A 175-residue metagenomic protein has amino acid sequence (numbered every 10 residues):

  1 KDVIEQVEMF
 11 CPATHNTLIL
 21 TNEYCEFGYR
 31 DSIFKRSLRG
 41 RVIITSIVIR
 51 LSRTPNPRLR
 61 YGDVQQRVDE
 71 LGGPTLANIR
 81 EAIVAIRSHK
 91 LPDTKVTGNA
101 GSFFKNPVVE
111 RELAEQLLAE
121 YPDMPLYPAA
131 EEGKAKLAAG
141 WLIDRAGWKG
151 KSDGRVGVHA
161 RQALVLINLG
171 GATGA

Functional and structural regions predicted by a protein language model:
K1-F10: A gly/ser-rich beta-alpha-beta helix-loop segment of oxidoreductase catalytic cores
M9-P12, R53: Alpha-helix capping at helix-to-loop junctions
L18-G174: Phosphate/pyrophosphate- and phosphate-bearing ligand-binding catalytic cores of soluble enzymes
